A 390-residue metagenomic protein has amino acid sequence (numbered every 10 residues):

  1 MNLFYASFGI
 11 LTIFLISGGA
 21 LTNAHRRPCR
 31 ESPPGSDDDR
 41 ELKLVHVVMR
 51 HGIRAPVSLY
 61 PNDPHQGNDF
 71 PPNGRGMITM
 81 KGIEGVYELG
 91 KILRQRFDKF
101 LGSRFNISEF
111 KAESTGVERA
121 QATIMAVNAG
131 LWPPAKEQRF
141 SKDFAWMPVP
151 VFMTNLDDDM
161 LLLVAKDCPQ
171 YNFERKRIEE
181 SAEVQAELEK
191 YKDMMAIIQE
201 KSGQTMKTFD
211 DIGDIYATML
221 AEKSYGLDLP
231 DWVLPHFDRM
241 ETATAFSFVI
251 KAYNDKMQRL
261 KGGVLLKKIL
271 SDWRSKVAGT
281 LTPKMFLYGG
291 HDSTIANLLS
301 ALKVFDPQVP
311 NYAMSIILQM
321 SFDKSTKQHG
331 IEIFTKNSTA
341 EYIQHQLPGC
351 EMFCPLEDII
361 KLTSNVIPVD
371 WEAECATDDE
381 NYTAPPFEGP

Functional and structural regions predicted by a protein language model:
M1-N23: Classical eukaryotic N-terminal signal peptides for Sec-dependent ER targeting/secretion, especially the positively
S17-K111, T115-P390: Signature for phosphate-centric chemistry
